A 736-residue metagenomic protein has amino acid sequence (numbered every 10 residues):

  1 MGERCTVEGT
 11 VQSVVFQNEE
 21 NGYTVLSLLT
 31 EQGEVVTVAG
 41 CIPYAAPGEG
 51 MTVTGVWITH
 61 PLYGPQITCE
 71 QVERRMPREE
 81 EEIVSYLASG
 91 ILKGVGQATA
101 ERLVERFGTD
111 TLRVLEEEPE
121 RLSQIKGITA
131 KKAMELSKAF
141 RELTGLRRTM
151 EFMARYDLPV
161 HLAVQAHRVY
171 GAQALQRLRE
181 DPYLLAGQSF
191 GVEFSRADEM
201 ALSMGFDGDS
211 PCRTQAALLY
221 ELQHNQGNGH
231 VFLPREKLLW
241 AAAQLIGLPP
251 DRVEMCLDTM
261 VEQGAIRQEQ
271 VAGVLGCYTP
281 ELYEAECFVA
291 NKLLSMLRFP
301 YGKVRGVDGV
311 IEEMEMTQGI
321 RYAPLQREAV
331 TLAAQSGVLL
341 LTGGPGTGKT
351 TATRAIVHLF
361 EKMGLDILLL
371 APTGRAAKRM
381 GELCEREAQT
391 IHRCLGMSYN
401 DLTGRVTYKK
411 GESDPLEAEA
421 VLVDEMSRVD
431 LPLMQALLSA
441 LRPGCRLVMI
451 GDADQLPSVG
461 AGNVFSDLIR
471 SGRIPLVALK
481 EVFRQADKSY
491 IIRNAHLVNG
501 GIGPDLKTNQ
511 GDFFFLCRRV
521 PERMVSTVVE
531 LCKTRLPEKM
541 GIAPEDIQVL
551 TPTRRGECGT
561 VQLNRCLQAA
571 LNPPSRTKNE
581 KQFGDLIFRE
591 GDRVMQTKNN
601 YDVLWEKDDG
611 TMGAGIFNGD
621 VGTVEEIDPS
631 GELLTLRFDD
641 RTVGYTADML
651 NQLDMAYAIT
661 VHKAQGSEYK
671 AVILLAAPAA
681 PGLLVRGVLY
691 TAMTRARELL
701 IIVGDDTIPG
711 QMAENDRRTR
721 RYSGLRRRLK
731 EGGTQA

Functional and structural regions predicted by a protein language model:
M1-G309: Accessory, non-ATPase domains that flank or precede helicase/AAA+ motor cores in DNA-metabolism machines
G319-Q335: N-terminal pre-P-loop "Q-motif" helix
L341, L369: Hydrophobic anchor at the beta1->P-loop junction of P-loop NTPases
G346: Walker A (P-loop) phosphate-binding loop of P-loop NTPases
K349: Conserved lysine of the Walker
A355, L359, M363-L365, A371-L383 (+6 more regions): Conserved helicase motor core of SF1/SF2 NTP-dependent helicases
A453-A614, E625: Conserved helicase motor core of P-loop NTPases
N618-A736: C-terminal accessory regions
